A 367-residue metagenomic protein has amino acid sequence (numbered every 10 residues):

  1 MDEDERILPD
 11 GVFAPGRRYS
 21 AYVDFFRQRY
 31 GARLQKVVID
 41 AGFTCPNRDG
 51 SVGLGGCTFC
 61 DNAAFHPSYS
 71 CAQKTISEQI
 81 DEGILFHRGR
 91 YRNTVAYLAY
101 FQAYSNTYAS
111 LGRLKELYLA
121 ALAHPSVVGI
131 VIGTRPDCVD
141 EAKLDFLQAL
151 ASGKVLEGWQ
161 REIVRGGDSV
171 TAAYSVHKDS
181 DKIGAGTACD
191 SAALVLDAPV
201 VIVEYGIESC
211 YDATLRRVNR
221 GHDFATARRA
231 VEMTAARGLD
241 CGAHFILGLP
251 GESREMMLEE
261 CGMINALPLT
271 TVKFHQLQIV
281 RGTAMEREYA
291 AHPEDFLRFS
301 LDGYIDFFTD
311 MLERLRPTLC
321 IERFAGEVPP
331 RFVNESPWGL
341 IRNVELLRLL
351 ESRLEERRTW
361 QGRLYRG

Functional and structural regions predicted by a protein language model:
M1-Y97: N-terminal [4Fe-4S]-dependent radical SAM core
D2-D24, Y30-Q35, T271, Q278-G367: Auxiliary Fe-S-binding modules of radical SAM enzymes
C57, A121-V127, A198, E259-K273 (+2 more regions): Structural recognition of alpha->loop->beta junctions
A63-G83, H87-L111, S126-V139, G158 (+2 more regions): Core AdoMet radical
T75, A109, R113, V218-T226 (+3 more regions): Alpha-helix N-cap and loop-to-helix initiation/capping positions
I80-L85, L114-L119, L144-A151, A227-V231 (+2 more regions): Generic structural signal for well-ordered alpha-helices, preferentially at hydrophobic/aromatic core positions
G129-I132, D140-D181, A185-I246: Radical SAM/AdoMet-radical enzyme domain recognition
R161, S180, C189, A225-M285 (+1 more regions): Conserved C-terminal portion of the radical SAM core fold that forms the substrate/S-adenosylmethionine-binding
